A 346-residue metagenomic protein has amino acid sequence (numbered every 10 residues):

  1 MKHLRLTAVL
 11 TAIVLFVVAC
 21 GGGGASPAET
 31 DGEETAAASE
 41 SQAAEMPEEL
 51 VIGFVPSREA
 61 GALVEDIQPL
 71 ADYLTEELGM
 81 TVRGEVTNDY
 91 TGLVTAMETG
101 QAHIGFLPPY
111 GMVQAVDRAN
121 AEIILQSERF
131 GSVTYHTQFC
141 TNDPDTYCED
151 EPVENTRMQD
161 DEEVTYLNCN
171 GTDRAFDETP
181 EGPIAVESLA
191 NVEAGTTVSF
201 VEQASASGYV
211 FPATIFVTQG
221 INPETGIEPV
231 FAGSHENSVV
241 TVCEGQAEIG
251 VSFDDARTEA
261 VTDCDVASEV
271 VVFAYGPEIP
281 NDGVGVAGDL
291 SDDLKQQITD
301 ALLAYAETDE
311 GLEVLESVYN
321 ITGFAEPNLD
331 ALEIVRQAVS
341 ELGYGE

Functional and structural regions predicted by a protein language model:
C20-D31: Bacterial lipoprotein signal-peptidase II cleavage site
E40-I67: Extracytoplasmic "Venus flytrap"
V55, R129-Q138, G233, D263-L302 (+1 more regions): Periplasmic-binding protein-like
T75-V86, Q101, E163-T179, A194-T197 (+2 more regions): A local structural motif
G84-T95, P108, N222-V240, E278-P280: Short helix-initiation/N-cap motifs at beta->coil->alpha
E85-E122, N237, A256-T262: Pocket-flanking alpha-helical
P108-A119, I215-T218, C243-E269: A ligand-binding cleft/hinge motif common to bilobed small-molecule-binding domains
S127-G208, T214-Q219: A conserved helix-loop-strand patch within extracytoplasmic ligand-binding domains of the periplasmic binding
